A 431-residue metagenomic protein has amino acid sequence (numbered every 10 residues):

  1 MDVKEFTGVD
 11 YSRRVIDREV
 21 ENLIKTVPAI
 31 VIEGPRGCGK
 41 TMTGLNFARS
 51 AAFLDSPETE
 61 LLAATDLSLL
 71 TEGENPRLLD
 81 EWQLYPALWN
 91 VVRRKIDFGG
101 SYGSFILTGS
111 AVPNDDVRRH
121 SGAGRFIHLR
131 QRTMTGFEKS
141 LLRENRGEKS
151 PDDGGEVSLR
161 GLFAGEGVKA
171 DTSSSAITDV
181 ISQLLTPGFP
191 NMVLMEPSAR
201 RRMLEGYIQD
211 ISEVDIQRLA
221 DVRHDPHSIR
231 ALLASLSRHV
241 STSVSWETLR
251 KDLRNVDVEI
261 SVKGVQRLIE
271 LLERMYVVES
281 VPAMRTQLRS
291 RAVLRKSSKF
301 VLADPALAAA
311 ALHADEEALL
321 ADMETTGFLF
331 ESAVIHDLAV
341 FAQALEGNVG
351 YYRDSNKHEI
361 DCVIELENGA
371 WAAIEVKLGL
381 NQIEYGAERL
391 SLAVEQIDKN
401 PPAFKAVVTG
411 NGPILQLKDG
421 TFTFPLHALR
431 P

Functional and structural regions predicted by a protein language model:
M1-E21: N-terminal pre-Walker A segment at the start of P-loop NTPase domains
D2, D116-R238, T242: Interdomain motor-coupling "hinge/lid" segment immediately C-terminal to the ATP-binding subdomain of NTP-driven enzymes
I32: Hydrophobic anchor at the beta1->P-loop junction of P-loop NTPases
K40: Conserved lysine of the Walker
T43: Hydrophobic positions on the alpha1 helix immediately C-terminal to the Walker A/P-loop
A64-I106: Conserved nucleotide-sensing/catalytic segment adjacent to the nucleotide-binding pocket in NTP-handling enzymes
L141, S158-L162, G410-P431: Domain-level recognition of nuclease-like catalytic cores that cleave nucleotide substrates
V193-A370: Accessory nucleic acid-recognition modules appended to NTPase machines
